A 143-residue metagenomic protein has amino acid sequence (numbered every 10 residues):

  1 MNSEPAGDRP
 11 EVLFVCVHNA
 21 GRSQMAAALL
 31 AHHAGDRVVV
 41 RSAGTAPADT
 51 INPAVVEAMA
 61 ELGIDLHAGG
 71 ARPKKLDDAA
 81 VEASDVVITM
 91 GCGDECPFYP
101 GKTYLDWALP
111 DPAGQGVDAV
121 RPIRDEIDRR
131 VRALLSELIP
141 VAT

Functional and structural regions predicted by a protein language model:
N2-T143: Short polar/charged helix/loop
